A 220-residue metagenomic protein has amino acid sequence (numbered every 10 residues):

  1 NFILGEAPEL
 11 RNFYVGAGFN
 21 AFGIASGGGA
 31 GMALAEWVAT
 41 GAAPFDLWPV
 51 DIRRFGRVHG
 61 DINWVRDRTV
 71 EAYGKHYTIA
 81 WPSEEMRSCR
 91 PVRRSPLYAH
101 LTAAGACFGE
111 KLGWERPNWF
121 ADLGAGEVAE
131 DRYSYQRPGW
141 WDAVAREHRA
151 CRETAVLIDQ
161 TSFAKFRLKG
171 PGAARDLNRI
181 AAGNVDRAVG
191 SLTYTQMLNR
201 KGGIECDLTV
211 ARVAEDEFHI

Functional and structural regions predicted by a protein language model:
N1-V15, F22, A145-R146, N199: FAD-binding beta-loop-beta segment adjacent to the flavin cofactor pocket
G5, G28, M32-A35, A174 (+1 more regions): Predominant activation on well-ordered alpha-helical scaffold segments within soluble catalytic domains
A7, W37-G41, A104, G183: Change "in soluble alpha/beta enzymes" to "in soluble alpha/beta proteins
P8, N20, R212-A214: Short loop/turn positions at the edges of beta-strands in beta-sheet-rich folds
F13-F19, I158-F163: Glycine- and acidic
F22-S26, G202, I220: Secondary-structure capping and boundary motifs in well-ordered enzyme cores
S26-P49: Internal hydrophobic alpha-helix adjacent to the cofactor/substrate pocket in enzyme cavities
F45, I52, G56-H219: Glycine/proline-enriched, intrinsically flexible loops and inter-domain linkers
